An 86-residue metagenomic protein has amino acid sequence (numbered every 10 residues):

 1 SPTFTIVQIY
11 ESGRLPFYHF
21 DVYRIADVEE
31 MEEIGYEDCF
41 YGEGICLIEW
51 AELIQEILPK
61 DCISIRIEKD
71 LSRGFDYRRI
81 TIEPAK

Functional and structural regions predicted by a protein language model:
S1-E11: Short beta-strand-centered segment that lines the nucleotide-binding/catalytic pocket of NTP-utilizing
I9-L15, S72-R73: Acidic pyrophosphate-coordinating catalytic loop
R14, R24-A26: Short, exposed beta-strand "edge-strand" segments with a Pro/Gly-rich flavor and a Y/T-containing core
Y18: Phosphate/ribose-recognition catalytic cores of enzymes acting on nucleotide-derived substrates
A26-M31, E37-K86: Short phosphate-coordinating micro-motif centered on Lys-Gly-acidic
